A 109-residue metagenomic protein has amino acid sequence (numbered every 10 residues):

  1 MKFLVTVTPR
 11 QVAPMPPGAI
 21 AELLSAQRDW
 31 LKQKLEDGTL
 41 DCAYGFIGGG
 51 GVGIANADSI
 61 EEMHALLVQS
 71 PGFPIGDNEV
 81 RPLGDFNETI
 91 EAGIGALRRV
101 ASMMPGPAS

Functional and structural regions predicted by a protein language model:
M1-S109: Conserved, structured core segments of small domains
